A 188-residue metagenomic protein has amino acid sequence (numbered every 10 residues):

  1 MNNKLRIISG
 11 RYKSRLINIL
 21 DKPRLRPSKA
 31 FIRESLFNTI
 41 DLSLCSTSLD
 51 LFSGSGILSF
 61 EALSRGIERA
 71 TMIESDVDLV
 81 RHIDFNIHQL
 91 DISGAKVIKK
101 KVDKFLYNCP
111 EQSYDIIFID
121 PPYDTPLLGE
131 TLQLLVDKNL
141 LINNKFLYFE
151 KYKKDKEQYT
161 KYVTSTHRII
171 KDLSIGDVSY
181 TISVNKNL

Functional and structural regions predicted by a protein language model:
M1-L188: Class I S-adenosyl-L-methionine-dependent methyltransferase catalytic core
